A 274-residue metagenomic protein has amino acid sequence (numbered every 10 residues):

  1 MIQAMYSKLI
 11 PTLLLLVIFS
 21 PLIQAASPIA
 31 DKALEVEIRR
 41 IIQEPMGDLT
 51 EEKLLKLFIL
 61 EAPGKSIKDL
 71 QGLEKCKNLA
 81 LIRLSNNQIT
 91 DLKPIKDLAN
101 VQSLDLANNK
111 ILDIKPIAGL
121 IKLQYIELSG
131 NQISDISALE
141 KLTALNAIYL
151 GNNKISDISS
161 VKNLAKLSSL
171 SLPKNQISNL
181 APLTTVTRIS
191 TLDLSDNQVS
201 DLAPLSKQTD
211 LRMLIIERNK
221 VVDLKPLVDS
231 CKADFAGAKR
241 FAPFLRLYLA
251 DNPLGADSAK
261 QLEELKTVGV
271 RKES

Functional and structural regions predicted by a protein language model:
I2, Y6-R83, P94, P116 (+10 more regions): N-terminal capping/linker segments that flank leucine-rich repeat
F58-A62, I82-L84, Q102-L106, Q124-L128 (+5 more regions): Conserved hydrophobic beta-strand positions in leucine-rich repeat
S66, Q88, K110, Q132 (+5 more regions): Position-specific detector for the leucine-rich repeat
S85, I89-Q132, A147-N152: A generic tandem-repeat structural signature
T90, N109-L112, Q124, S134 (+7 more regions): Glycine-centered loop/turn positions within well-structured domains that cap or flank conserved ligand/cofactor-binding
L139, A147-N152, S156-K207: Eukaryotic tandem repeat interaction scaffolds
